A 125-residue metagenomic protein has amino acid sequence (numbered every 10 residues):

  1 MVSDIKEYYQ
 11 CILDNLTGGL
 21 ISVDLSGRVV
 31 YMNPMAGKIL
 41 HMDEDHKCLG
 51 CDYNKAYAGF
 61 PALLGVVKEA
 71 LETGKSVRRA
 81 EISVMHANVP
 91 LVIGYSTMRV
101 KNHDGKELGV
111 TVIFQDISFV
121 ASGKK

Functional and structural regions predicted by a protein language model:
M1-L40: Sensory modules in modular signal-transduction proteins
E7-Y8, I39, H46-V89: Terminal output helix/cap of sensory domains in signal transduction proteins
D24, M85, N102: Short, acidic, Ser/Thr-enriched surface-loop or helix-capping motifs
E81, V92-Y95, T111: PAS/PAC sensory module
R99-K125: Sensory coupling linkers of modular signal transduction proteins
